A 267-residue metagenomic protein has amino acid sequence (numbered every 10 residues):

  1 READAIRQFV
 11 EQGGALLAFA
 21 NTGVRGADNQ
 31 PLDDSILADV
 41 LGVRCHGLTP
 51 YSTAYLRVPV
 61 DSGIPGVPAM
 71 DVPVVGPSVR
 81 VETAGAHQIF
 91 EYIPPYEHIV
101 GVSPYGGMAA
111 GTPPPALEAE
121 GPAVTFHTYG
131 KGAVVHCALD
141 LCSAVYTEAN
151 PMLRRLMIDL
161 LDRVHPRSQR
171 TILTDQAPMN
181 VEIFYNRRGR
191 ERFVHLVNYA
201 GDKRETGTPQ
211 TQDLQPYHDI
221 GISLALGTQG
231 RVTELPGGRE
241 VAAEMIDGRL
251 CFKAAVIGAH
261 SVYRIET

Functional and structural regions predicted by a protein language model:
R1-P77, I158-D162: A glycine-rich, often tryptophan-bearing local segment used as a flexible ligand/cofactor-contacting loop or short
R1-S35, M108, T112-A119, L235 (+1 more regions): Helical hinge/lid and interdomain linker segments adjacent to catalytic or ligand-binding clefts that mediate domain
A5-Q8, P122-V135, C142, P178-A225 (+1 more regions): Carbohydrate-binding surface patches
F19-A20, E91, C137: Generic beta-sheet signal
T22-G26, P95, D140-S143: Solvent-exposed loop/turn segments at secondary-structure junctions within structured extracellular/periplasmic domains
R25-L32, Y146-P151, E205-L214: Short, flexible/disordered intra-domain loops and linkers
T49-G130, V145-T147, I158-Y185, E205-G207 (+1 more regions): Catalytic beta-strand/loop cores that center a nucleophilic Ser/Cys/Thr and support acyl-enzyme chemistry
